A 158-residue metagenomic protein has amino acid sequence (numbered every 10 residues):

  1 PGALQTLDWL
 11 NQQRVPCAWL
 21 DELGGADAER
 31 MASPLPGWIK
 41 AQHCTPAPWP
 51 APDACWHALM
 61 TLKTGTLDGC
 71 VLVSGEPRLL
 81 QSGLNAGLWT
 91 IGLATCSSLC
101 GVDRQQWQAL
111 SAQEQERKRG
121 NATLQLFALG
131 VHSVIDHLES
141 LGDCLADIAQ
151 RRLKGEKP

Functional and structural regions predicted by a protein language model:
L4, D8-V15, G24-G25, R30-V71 (+1 more regions): Asp-based, Mg2+/Mn2+-dependent phosphohydrolase catalytic module
A18: Active-site substrate-binding loop(s) of clan PA
